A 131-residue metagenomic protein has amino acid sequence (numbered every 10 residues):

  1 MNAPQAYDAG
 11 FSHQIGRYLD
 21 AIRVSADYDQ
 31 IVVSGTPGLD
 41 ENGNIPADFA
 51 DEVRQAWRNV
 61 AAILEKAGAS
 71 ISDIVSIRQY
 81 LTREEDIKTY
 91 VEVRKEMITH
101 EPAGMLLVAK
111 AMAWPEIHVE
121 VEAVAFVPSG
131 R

Functional and structural regions predicted by a protein language model:
M1-V75, L81-R131: N-terminal presequence-like segments and the immediate start of the first folded domain
